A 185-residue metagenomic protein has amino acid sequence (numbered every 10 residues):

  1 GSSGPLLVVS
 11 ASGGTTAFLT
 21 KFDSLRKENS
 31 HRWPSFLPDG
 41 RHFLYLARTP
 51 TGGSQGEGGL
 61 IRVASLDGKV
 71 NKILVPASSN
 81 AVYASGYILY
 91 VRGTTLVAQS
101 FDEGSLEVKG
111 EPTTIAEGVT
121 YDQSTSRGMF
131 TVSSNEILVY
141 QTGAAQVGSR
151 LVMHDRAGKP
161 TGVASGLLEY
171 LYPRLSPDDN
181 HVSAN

Functional and structural regions predicted by a protein language model:
G1-L6, S24-L46, V70-V91, V119-Q141 (+1 more regions): Conserved beta-propeller blade repeats
G1-S2, T51-G59, V91, A144-G148: Short, solvent-exposed loop/turn segments at conserved positions within beta-propeller repeat blades
L7-V8, S134-T161: Parallel beta-helix/beta-solenoid
V9-S30, G53-E57, R62-A84, F101-S124 (+1 more regions): Multi-bladed beta-propeller domains
